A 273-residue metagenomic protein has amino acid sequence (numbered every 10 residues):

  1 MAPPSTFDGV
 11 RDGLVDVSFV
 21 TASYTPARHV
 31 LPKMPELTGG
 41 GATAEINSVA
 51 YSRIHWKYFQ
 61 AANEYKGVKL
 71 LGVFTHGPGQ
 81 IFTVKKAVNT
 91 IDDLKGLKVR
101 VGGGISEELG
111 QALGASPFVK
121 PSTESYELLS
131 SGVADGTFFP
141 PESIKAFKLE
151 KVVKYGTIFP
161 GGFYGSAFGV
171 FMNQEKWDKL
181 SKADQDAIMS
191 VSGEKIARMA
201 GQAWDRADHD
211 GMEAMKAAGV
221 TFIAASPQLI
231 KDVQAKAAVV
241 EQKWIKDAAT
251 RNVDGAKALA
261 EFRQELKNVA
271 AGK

Functional and structural regions predicted by a protein language model:
M1-I46, W56-K273: N-terminal secretory/targeting leader peptides
A50-Y51: Glycine/proline-centered hinge or cleavage motifs at structural transition points of membrane proteins
